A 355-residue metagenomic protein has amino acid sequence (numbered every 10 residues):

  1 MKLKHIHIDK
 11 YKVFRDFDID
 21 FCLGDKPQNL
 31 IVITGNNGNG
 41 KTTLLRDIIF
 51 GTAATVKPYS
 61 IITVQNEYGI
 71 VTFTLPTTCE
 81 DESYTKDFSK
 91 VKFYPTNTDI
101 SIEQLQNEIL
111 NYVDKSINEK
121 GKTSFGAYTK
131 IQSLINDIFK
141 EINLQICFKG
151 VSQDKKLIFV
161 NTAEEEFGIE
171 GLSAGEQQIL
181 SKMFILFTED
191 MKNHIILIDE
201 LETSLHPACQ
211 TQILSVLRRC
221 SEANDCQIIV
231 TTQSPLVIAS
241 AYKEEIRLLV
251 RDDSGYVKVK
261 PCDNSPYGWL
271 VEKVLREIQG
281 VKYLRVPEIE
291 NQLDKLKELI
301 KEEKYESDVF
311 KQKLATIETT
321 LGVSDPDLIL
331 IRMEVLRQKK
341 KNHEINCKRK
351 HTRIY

Functional and structural regions predicted by a protein language model:
M1-A53, K156-R285: Switch/communication elements of ASCE P-loop NTPase nucleotide-binding domains
M1-K2, T55-T63, E80, V151-K156 (+1 more regions): A short, compositionally biased
K2-H7, D18-D20, I61-Q65, I70-P76 (+2 more regions): Ser/Thr- (and often Asn-) enriched beta-sheet segments in non-cytosolic proteins
D47, K130-I138, V216, K295: Amphipathic alpha-helical segments that form well-ordered structural scaffolds and often line/cohere around active
A54-K115, E119-K120, F125-G126, K130-N136 (+1 more regions): Nucleotide-state sensing region of NTPase/ATPase domains
D99-L172, F184-T188: Extended helical coiled-coil dimerization/tether regions that scaffold and oligomerize large DNA-maintenance assemblies
T123-I131, Q178, C209, E288 (+1 more regions): Soluble or luminal CAZymes and related metallo-dependent hydrolases
R219, L236-Y355: RecA-like P-loop NTPase motor core
